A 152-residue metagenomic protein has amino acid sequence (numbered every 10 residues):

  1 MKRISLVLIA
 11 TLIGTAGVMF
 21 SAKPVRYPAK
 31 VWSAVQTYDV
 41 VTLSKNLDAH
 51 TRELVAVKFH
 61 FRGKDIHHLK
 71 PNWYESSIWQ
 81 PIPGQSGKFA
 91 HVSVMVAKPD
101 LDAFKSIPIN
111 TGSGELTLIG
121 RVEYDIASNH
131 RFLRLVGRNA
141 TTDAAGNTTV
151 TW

Functional and structural regions predicted by a protein language model:
M1-I4: Positively charged n-region of N-terminal signal peptides that target proteins for export
V7-A16: Bacterial N-terminal signal peptides
F20-W152: OB-fold and OB-like single-stranded nucleic-acid-recognition modules and their adjacent interaction interfaces
